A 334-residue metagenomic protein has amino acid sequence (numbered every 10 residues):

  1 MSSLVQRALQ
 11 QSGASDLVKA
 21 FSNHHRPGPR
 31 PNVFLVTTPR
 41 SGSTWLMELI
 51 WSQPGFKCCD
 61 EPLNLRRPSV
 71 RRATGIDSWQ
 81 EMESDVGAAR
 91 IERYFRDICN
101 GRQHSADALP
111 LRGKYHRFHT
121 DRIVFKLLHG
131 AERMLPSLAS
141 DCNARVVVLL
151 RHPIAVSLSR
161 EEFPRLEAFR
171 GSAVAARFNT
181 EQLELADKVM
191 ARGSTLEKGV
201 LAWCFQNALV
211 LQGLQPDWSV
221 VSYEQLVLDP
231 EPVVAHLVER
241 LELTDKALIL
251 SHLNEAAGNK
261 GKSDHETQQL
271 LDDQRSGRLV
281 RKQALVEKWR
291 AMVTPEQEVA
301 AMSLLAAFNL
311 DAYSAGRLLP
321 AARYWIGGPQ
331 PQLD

Functional and structural regions predicted by a protein language model:
M1-L109: PAPS-dependent sulfotransferase catalytic core
M1-V33, A186-K198, C204-N207, L211-Q212 (+2 more regions): PAPS-dependent sulfotransferases, especially Golgi type II membrane carbohydrate sulfotransferases
F34-V36, F125, L149: Short hydrophobic segments within beta-strands
S52, N64, A155, L228 (+1 more regions): Active-site micro-motifs of SAM-dependent methyltransferase domains
E61-R66, L149-I154, I249-L253: A short, structured active-site edge motif that brings together acidic residues
M82-Y115, A173-A191, N259-R278: Charged, glycine/proline-rich intrinsically disordered loops and linkers
A106-M134: Glycine-rich phosphate-binding loop used to anchor ATP phosphates in small-molecule kinases, encompassing both
R122, H129-L248, T267-L270: PAPS-dependent sulfotransferase catalytic domain
